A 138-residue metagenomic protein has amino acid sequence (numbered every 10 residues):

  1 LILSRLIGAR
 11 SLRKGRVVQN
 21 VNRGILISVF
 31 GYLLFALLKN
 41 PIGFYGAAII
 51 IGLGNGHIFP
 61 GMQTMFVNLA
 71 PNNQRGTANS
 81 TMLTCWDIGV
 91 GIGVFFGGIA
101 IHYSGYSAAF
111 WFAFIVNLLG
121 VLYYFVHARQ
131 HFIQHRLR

Functional and structural regions predicted by a protein language model:
L3-V17, I101: Helix-to-loop junctions at the C-terminal end of transmembrane segments in multipass secondary transporters
Q19-L34, F114: Structural signature of the two symmetry-related core transmembrane helices
A36-A47: Helix-loop junctions at membrane interfaces in 12-TM secondary transporters
H57-A70: Intracellular juxtamembrane helix-capping segments at the cytosolic ends of symmetry-related transmembrane helices
N72-M82: Loop-to-transmembrane helix entry/capping segments in MFS-fold secondary transporters and related SLC/MFSD carriers
M82-W86, V90: Structural signature of transmembrane alpha-helices in multi-pass secondary transporters
I99-N117: A membrane-interface helix-boundary motif in multi-pass transporters
W111-R138: Multi-pass alpha-helical transporter architecture, strongest for 12-TM Major Facilitator/SLC carriers used
